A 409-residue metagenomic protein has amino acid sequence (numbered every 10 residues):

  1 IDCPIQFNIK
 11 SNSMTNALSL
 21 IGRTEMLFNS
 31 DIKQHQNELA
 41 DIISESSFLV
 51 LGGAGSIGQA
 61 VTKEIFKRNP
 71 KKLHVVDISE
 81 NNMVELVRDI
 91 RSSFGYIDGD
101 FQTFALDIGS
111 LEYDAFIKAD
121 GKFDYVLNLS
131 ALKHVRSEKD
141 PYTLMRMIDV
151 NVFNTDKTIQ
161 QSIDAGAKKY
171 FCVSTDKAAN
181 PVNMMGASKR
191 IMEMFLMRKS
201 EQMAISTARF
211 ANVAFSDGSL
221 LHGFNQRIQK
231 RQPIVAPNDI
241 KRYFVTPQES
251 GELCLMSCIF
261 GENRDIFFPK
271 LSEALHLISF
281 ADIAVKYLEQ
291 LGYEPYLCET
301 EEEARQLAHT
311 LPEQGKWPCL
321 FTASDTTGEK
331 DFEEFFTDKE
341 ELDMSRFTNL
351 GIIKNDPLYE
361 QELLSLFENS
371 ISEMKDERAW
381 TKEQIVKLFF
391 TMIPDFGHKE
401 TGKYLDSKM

Functional and structural regions predicted by a protein language model:
I1, N128, L132-E193, R198: Conserved Rossmann-fold NAD(P)-dependent oxidoreductase catalytic core, especially the SDR/UDP-sugar
I1-E45: Flexible, Lys/Arg-rich cytosolic regulatory linkers and terminal tails that connect or flank
E38, L196-M409: Strand-loop microenvironment adjacent to phosphate/nucleotide-handling motifs in alpha/beta enzyme folds
A54: Conserved glycine-rich cofactor-binding loop
I57: Hydrophobic/small residue at the entry helix of a nucleotide-binding pocket
A60, E64-V75, R91, G99 (+1 more regions): NAD(P)H-binding glycine-rich loop region in Rossmannoid oxidoreductase-like domains and their noncatalytic homologs
D77-N82: Helix N-cap at the beta1-alpha1 junction of Rossmann-like dinucleotide-binding domains, i.e., the first residues
T103, M147, I205-A208: Hydrophobic/aromatic anchor residues within beta-strands of the central parallel beta-sheet of Rossmann-like
